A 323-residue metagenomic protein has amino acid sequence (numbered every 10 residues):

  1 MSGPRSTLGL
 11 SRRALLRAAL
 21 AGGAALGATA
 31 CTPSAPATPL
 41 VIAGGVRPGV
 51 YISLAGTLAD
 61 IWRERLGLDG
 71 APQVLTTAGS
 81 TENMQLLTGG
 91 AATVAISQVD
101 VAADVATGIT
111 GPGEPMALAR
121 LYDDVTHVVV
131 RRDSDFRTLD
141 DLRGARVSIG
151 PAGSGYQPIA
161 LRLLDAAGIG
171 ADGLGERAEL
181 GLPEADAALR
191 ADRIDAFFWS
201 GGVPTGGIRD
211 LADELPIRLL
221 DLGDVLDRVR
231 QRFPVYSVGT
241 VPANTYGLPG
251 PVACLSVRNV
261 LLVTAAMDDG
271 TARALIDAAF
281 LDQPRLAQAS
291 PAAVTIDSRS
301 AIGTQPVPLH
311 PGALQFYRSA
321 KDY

Functional and structural regions predicted by a protein language model:
M1-L10, A18-A28: N-terminal secretory signal peptides
T32-S34: Bacterial signal peptide processing site
P39-R65, G70, V74, D124-A191 (+4 more regions): Bilobed "Venus flytrap"/periplasmic-binding protein-like clamshell domains and structurally analogous long
D60, Q73-P112, V128, P183-L189 (+1 more regions): Pocket-flanking alpha-helical
G111-L121, V147, T245-A253: A structural signal for short loop-to-beta-strand junctions that line the ligand-binding cleft of periplasmic/secreted
L118-V125, A212-D213, G223, A253-S256: Short Pro/Gly-enriched coil loops immediately N-terminal to beta-strands
V125-F136, R232-Y236, L248-G270: A bilobed periplasmic-binding-protein/Venus flytrap-type ligand-binding module shared by bacterial periplasmic
L180-E184, R190-A191, G201-E214, L219 (+3 more regions): An extracytoplasmic/periplasmic, membrane-proximal ligand-sensing/linker region
